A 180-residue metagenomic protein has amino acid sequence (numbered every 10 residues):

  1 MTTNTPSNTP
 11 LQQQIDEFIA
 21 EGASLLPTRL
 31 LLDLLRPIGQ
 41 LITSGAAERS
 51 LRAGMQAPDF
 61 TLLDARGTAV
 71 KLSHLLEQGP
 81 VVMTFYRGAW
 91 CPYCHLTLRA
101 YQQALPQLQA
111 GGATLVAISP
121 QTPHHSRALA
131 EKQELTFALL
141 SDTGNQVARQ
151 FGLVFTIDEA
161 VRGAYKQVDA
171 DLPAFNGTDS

Functional and structural regions predicted by a protein language model:
M1-Q56: N-terminal targeting signals for export/organelle localization
L72-Y101: Short active-site neighborhood of thiol/selenol oxidoreductases, capturing the structured segment around
T97-R149: Structural microenvironment flanking redox-active thiols in thiol-disulfide oxidoreductases
D142-S180: Thiol/selenol-based redox catalytic cores and closely related redox-interacting motifs
